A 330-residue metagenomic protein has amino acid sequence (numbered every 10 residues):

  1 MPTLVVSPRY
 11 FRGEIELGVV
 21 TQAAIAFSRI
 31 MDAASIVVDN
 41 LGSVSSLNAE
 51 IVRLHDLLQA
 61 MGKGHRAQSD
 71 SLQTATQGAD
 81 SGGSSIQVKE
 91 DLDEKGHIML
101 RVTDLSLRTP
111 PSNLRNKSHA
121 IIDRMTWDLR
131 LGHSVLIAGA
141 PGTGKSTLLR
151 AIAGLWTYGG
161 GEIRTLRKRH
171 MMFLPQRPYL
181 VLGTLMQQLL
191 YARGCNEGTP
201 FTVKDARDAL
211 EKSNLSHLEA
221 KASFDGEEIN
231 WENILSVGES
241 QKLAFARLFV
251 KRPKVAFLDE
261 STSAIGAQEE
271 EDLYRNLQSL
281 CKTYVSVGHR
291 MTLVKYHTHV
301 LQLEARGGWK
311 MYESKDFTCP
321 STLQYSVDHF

Functional and structural regions predicted by a protein language model:
M1-S28, L100-T103: A hydrophobic transmembrane-helix motif
P2, T21-S71: Cytosolic ends of transmembrane helices, especially the final helix of ABC transmembrane type-1 domains
H55-H133, E162-R167, D208, S279: Primarily ABC-family ATPase nucleotide-binding module
R130, S134-L136, A140, L149-F201 (+2 more regions): ABC ATPase nucleotide-binding domain signature region
T143: ATP-binding Walker
S146: Walker A/P-loop
A151, Q188, G226-F330: ABC-family ATPase nucleotide-binding domain "signature/switch" substructure
P178-N230, I234, R252-P253: Conserved "ABC signature" C-loop
